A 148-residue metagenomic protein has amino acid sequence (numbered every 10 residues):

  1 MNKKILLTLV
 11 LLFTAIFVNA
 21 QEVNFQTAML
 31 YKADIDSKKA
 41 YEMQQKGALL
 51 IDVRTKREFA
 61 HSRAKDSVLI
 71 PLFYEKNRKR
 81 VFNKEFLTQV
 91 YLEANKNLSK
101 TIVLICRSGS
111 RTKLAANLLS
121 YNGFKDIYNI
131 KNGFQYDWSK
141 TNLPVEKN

Functional and structural regions predicted by a protein language model:
N2-K4, V18-K38, Q45-K46, A60-T101 (+1 more regions): Rhodanese-like catalytic fold shared by cysteine-dependent sulfurtransferases and DSP/PTP-type phosphatases
L7: Conserved active-site segments centered on acidic
V10-N19: Hydrophobic h-region of N-terminal signal peptides that target proteins for export in Gram-negative bacteria
L49-R54: Short hydrophobic beta-strand that contains or immediately precedes a catalytic carboxylate
I105-R107: Metallo-beta-lactamase
